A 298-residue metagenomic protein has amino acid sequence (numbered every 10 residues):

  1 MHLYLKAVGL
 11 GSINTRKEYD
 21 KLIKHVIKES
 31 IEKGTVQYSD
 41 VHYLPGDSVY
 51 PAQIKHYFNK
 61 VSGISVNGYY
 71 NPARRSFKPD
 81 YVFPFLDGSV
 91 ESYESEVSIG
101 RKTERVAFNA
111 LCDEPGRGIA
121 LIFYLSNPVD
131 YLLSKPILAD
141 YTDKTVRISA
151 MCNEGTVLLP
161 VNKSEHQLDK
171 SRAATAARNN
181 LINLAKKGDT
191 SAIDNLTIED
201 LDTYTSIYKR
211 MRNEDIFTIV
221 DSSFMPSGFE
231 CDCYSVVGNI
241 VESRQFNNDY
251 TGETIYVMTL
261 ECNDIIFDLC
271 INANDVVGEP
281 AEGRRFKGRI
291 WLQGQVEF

Functional and structural regions predicted by a protein language model:
M1-H42: N-terminal alpha-helical "arm" segments
Q37, H42-G228: Long, hydrophobic alpha/beta structural blocks
L121-F123, F267-A273: Short amphipathic beta-strand/extended segments with alternating polar/hydrophobic composition
M225, R244-F246, N274: Eukaryotic intrinsically disordered and solvent-exposed regulatory patches
S227-N239, R284: Short coil-to-beta-strand transition motifs
V241-L269: OB-fold (S1/OB) nucleic-acid-binding surfaces
N272-G288: Short nucleic-acid-contacting surface segments enriched for D/E, G, S/T with interspersed K/R
W291-F298: Short, Lys/Arg- and Gly-enriched loop/turn segments at beta-strand edges
